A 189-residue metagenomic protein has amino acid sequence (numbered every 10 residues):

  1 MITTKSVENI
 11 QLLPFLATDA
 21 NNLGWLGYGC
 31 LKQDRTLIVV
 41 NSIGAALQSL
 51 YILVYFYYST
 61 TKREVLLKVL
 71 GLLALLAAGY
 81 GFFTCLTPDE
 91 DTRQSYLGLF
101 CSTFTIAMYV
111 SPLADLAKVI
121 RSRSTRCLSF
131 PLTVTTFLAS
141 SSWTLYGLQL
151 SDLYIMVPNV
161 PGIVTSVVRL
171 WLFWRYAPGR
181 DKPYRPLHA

Functional and structural regions predicted by a protein language model:
M1-A189: Alpha-helical membrane-protein topology signature
